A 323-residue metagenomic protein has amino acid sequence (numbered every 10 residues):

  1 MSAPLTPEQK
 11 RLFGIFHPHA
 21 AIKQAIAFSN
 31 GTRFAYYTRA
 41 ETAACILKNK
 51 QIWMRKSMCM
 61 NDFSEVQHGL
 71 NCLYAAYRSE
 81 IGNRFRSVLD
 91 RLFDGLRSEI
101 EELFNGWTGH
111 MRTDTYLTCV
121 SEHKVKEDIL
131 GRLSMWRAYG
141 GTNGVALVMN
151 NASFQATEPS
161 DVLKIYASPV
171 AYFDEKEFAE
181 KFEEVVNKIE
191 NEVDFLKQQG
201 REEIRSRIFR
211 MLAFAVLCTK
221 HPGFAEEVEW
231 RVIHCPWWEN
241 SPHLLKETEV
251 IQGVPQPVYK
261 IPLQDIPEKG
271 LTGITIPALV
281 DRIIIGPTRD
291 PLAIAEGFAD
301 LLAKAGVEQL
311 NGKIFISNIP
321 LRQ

Functional and structural regions predicted by a protein language model:
M1-Q323: Partner-binding and oligomerization surfaces adjacent to conserved cores of proteins that assemble macromolecular
